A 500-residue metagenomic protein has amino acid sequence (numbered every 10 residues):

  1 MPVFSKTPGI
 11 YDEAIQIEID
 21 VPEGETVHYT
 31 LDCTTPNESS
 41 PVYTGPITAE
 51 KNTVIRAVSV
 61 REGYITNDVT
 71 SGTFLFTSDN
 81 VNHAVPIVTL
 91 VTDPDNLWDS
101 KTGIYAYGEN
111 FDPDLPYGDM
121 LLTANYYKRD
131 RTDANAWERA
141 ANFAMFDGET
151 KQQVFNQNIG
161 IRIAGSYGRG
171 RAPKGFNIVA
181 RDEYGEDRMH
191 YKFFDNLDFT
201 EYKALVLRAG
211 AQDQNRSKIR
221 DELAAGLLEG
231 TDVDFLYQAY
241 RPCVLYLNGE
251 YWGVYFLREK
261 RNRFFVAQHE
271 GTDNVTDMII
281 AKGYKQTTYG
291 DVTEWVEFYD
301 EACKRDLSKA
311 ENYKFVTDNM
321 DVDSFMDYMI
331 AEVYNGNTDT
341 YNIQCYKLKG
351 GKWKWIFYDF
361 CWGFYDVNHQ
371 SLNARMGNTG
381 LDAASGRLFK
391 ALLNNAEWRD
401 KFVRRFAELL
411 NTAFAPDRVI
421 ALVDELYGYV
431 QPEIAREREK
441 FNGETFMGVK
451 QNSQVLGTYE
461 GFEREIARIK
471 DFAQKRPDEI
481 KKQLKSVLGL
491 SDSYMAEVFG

Functional and structural regions predicted by a protein language model:
M1, V85-N110, L115-L121, N125 (+10 more regions): Middle-to-C-terminal accessory/interaction subdomains
M1-T132, A136-A140, M145-E149, Q153-Q157 (+3 more regions): Short, compositionally stereotyped local motifs that mark structural "simplifiers"
Y11, P41, N135, I219-R220 (+4 more regions): Short, glycine/acidic-rich beta->alpha junctions
D32, R208-Q212, A391: Short strand-loop junctions, especially beta-strand C-caps/beta-turns that link beta-sheets to coils or alpha-helices
D32, R261, C361: Anionic group-transfer/hydrolysis microenvironments
V60-T66, G230-Y237, G336, K347-K352 (+1 more regions): Secondary-structure transition/capping motifs at alpha-helix termini and the adjoining loop/turn into the next element
L90, L115-T293: Conserved ATP-binding subdomain of kinase catalytic cores across diverse folds
